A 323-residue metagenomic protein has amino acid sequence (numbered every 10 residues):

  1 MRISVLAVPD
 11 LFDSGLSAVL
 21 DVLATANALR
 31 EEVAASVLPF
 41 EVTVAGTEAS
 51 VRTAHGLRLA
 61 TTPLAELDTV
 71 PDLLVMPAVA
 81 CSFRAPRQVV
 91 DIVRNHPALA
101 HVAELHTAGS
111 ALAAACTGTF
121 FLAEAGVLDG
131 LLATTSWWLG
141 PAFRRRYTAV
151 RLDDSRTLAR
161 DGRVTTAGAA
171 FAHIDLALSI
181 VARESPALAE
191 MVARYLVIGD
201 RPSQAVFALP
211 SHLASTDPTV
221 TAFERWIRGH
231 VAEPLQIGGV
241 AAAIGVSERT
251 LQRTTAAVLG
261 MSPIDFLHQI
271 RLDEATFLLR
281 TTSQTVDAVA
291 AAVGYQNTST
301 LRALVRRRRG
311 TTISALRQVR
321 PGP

Functional and structural regions predicted by a protein language model:
M1-L112, L122-A123, A182, A189-E190 (+1 more regions): Extended, subdomain-level signal for the structured scaffold at the beginning of enzyme domains
P71, G109, G130-L131, D161: Short, well-ordered alpha-helix to beta-strand connector turns
P86-D91, D129-L131, V164-A167: Flexible, glycine/proline-enriched loop segments at strand-loop-helix junctions that form or flank small-ligand binding
L112-A113, T134, D153: Structural detector of well-ordered beta-strand residues that form the stable sheet scaffold of enzyme domains
T119: Active-site segments of SGNH/GDSL-like serine hydrolases that catalyze O-acetyl group transfer/hydrolysis on lipids
L122-S136: Short beta-strand and adjoining strand-loop segment in the mid-core of the Rossmann-like NAD(P)-dependent dehydrogenase
W137-G140, R146, R151, A159-S211: An amphipathic alpha-helical interaction segment
